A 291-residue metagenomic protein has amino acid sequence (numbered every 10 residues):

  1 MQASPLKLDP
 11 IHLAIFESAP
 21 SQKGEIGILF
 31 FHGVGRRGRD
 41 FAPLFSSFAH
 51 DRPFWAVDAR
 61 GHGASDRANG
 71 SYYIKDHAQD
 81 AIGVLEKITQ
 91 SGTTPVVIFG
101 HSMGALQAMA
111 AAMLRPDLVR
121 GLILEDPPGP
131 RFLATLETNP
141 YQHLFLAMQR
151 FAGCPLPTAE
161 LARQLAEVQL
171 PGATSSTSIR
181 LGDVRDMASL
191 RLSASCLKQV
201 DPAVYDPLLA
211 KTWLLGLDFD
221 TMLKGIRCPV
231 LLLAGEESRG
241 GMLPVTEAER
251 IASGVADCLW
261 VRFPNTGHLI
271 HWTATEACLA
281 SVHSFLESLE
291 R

Functional and structural regions predicted by a protein language model:
M1-H12: N-terminal cap/lid segment of alpha/beta-hydrolase-fold proteins
I11, A19, W55-F99, M103 (+1 more regions): Active-site loop/oxyanion-hole signature of alpha/beta-hydrolase fold enzymes
A14-R67: Conserved HGGG/HGGXW glycine-rich cap/lid loop of the alpha/beta-hydrolase fold
T94-T138: Conserved hydrolase catalytic core segment
I123-L161: Flexible "cap/lid" loop of the alpha/beta hydrolase fold
L181-T221, E237: Hydrophobic, aromatic-rich cap/lid helix
G225-T266: Conserved loop-alpha-helix segment in the C-terminal half of the alpha/beta-hydrolase fold that carries the catalytic
T266-T275: Catalytic histidine-centered segment of alpha/beta-hydrolase-like enzymes
